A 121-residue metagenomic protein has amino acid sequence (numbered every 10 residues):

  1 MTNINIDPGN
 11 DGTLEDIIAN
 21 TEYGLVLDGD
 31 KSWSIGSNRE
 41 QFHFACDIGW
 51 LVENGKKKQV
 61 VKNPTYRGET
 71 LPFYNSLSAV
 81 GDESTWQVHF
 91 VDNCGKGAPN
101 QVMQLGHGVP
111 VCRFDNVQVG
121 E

Functional and structural regions predicted by a protein language model:
M1-E121: N-terminal small-residue-enriched
